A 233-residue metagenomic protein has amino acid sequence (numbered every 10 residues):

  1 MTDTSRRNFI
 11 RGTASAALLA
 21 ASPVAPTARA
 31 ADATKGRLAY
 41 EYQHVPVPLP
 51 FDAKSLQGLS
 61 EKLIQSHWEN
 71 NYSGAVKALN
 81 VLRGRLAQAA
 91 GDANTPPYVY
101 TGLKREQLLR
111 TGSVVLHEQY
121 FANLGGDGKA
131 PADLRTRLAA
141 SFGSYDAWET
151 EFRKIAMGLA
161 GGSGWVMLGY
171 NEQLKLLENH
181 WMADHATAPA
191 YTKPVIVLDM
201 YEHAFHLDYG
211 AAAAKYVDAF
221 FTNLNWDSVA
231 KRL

Functional and structural regions predicted by a protein language model:
M1-A17: N-terminal secretory signal peptides and thylakoid transit peptides that target proteins across membranes
V24-L56: C-terminal segment of N-terminal export signals and the immediately downstream linker at the start of the mature
R37-Q43, P48, N70, R83-A89 (+1 more regions): All-alpha RGS (Regulator of G-protein Signaling) helical domain and cognate RGS-like helical scaffolds
Q57-S73, N94-V115, D184-T187, Y191-D199: Alpha-helical scaffold segments that form or flank carboxylate-/histidine-based iron centers
P131, R135, Y145, M200 (+2 more regions): Alpha-helix initiation and N-capping motif
M157-G210, V217-D227: An amphipathic alpha-helical core segment
